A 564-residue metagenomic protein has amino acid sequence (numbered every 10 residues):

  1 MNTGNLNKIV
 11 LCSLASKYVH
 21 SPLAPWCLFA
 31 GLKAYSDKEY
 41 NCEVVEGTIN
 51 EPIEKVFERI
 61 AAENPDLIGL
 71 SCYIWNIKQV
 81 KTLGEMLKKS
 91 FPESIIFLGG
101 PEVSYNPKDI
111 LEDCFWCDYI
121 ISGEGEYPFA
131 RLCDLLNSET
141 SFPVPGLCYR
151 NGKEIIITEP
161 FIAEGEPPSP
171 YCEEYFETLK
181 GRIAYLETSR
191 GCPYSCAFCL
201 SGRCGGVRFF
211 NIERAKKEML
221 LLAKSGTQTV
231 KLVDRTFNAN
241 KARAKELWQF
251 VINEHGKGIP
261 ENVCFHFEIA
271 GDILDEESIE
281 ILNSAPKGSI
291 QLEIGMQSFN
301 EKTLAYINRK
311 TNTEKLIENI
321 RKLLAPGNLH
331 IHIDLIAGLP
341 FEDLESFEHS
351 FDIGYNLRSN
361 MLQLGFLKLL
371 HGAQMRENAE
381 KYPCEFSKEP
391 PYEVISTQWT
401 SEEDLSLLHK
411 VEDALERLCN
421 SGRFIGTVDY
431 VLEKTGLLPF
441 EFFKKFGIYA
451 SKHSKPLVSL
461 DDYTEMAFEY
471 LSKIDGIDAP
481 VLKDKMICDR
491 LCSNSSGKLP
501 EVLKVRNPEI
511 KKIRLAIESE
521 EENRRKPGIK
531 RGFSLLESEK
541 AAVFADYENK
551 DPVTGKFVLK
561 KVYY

Functional and structural regions predicted by a protein language model:
M1-I9, V144, C148-T188, V558-L559: N-terminal [4Fe-4S]-dependent radical SAM core
M1-L14, E39-N41, I53, D66 (+1 more regions): Radical SAM enzyme core and accessory elements
C12-L14, S71, G99, V233: Short hydrophobic segments within beta-strands
A15-A24, C72-I77: A short, glycine/small-residue-rich beta-strand->loop->alpha-helix junction that serves as a flexible
P25-L32, G84, E218: Short amphipathic alpha-helix
G31, Y40-E159: Glycine-rich beta-alpha loop elements in corrinoid/cobalamin-binding modules across cobalamin-dependent enzymes
L67, K216, A223-V233, H255 (+4 more regions): Conserved C-terminal portion of the radical SAM core fold that forms the substrate/S-adenosylmethionine-binding
P168-L329: Radical SAM [4Fe-4S] cluster-binding motif and immediate context
